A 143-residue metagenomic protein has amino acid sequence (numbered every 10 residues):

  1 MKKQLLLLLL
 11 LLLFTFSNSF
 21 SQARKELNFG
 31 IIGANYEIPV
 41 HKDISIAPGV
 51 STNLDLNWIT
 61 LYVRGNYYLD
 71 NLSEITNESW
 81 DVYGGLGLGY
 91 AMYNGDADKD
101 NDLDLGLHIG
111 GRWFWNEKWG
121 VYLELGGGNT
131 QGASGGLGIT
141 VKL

Functional and structural regions predicted by a protein language model:
M1-R24: Cleavable N-terminal export/targeting peptides
N18-T60, Y68, L88, K142: Short glycine/proline- and aromatic-enriched beta-strand/turn motifs that initiate or cap beta-hairpins
S19-R24, K42-D43, D70-D81, W115-W119: Short loop/turn motifs that connect adjacent beta-strands in outer-membrane beta-barrel proteins
A23, N28-I32, N57-L61, W80-V82 (+2 more regions): Residues that define the transmembrane beta-barrel architecture of outer-membrane proteins
E26-N28, S45-A47, Y83-G85, G120-Y122 (+1 more regions): Residue-level detector of the transmembrane beta-barrel scaffold of outer-membrane proteins
S51-N57, L72, G89-D96, G120 (+1 more regions): Sequence/structural signature of outer-membrane beta-barrel proteins
Y62-Y68, Q131-L143: Outer-membrane beta-barrel "beta-signal"
E74-R112: Mid-chain, well-packed structural core segment of small domains
